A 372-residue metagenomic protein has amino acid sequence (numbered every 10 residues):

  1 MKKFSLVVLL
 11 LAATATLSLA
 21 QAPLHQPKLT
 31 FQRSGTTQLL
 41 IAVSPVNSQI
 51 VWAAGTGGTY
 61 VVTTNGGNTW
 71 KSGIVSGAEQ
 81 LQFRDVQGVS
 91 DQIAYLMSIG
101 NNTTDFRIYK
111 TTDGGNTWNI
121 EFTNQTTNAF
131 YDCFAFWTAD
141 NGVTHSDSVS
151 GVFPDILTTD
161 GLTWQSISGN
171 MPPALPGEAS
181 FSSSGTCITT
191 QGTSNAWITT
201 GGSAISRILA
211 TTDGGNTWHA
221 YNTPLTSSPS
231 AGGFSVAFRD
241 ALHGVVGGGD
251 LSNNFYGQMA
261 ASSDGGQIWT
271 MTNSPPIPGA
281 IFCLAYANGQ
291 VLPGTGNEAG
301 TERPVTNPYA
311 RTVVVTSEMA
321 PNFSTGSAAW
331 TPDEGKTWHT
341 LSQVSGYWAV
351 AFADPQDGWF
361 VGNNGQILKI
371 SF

Functional and structural regions predicted by a protein language model:
M1-F4: Positively charged n-region of N-terminal signal peptides that target proteins for export
L6-V7, N307: General helical structural elements
V7-A15: Bacterial N-terminal signal peptides
T16-A20: Sec/Tat signal peptide C-region and signal peptidase I cleavage site
Q21-F372: Residue-level hotspots at or immediately adjacent to binding/recognition sites across diverse folds
